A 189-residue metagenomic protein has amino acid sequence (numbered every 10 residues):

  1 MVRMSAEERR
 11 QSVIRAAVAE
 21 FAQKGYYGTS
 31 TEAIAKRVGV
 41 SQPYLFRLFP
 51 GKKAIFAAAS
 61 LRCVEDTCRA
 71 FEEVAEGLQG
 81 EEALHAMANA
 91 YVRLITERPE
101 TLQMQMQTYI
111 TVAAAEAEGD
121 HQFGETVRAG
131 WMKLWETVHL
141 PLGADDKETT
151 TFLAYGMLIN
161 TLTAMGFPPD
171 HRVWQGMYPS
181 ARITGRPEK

Functional and structural regions predicted by a protein language model:
S12, A16-A54, A58: Helix-turn-helix
I14, A57-S60, V64, D120 (+1 more regions): Amphipathic, non-transmembrane alpha-helical scaffold segments
A57-A58, C68, G143: Short, Lys/Arg-enriched C-terminal cap helix and immediately downstream tail that follows
A58-L61, F71-P99: Hydrophobic alpha-helical connector segments
A83, T96-E118: Amphipathic alpha-helical segments used for helix-helix packing
A90, Q107-T111, T151-Y155: Short acidic/histidine-centered micro-motifs embedded in hydrophobic/aromatic stretches that mark compact functional
E116-K189: Hydrophobic/aromatic-rich alpha-helical bundle segments in the mid-to-C-terminal region
